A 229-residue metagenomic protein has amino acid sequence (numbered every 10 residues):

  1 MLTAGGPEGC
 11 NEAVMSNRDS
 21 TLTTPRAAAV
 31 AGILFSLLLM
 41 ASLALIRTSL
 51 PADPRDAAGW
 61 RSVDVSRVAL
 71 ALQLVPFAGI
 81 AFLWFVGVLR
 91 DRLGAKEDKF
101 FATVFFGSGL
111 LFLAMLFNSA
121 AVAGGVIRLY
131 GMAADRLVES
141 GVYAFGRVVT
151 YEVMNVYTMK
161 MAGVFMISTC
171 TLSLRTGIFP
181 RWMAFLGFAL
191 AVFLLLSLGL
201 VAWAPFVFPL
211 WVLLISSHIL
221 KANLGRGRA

Functional and structural regions predicted by a protein language model:
M1-G5, L22-P25: Exposed boundary/loop context
T3-V14: Short, Lys/Arg-enriched N-terminal segments with co-localized hydrophobic residues within the first ~10-30 amino acids
V14-A229: Hydrophobic, aromatic-enriched alpha-helical segments typical of multi-pass transmembrane helices
